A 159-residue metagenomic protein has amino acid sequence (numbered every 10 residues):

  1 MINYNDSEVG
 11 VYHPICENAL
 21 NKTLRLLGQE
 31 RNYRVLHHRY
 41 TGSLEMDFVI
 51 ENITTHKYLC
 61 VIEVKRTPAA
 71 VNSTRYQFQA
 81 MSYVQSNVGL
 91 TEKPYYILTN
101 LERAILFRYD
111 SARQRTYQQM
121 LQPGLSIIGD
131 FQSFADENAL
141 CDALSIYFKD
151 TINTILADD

Functional and structural regions predicted by a protein language model:
M1-Y95, R103-D159: A short, conserved, highly charged catalytic patch centered on acidic carboxylates
